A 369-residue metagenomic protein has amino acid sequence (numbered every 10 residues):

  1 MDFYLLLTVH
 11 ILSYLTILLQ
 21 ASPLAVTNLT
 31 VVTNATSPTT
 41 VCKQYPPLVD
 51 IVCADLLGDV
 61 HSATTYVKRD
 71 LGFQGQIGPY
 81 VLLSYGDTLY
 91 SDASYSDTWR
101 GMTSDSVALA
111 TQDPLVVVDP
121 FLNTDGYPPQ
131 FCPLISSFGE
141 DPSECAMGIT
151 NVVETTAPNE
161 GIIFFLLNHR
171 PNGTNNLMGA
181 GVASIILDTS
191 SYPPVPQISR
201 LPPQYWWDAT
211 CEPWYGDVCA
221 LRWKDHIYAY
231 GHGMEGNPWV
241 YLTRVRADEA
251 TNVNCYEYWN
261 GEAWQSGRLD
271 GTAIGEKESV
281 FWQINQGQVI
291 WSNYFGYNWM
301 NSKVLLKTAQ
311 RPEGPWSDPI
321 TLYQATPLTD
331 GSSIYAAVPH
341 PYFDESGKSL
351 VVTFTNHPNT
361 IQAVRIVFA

Functional and structural regions predicted by a protein language model:
M1-T27: Fungal secretory targeting signals
V26-V67, Q76-C145, T155-T210, K224-W282 (+3 more regions): Beta-rich carbohydrate-recognition and catalytic domains
K68-D70, G148, W214-G216, Q283-N285 (+1 more regions): Beta-rich catalytic cores
Q74, V152, V218-A220, G287-V289 (+1 more regions): Hydrophobic core register within WD40 beta-propeller blades
T326-F343: C-terminal regions of proteins
G347-S349: Noncatalytic modules at the cell exterior or secretory-pathway interfaces, chiefly beta-strand-rich lectin/adhesion
